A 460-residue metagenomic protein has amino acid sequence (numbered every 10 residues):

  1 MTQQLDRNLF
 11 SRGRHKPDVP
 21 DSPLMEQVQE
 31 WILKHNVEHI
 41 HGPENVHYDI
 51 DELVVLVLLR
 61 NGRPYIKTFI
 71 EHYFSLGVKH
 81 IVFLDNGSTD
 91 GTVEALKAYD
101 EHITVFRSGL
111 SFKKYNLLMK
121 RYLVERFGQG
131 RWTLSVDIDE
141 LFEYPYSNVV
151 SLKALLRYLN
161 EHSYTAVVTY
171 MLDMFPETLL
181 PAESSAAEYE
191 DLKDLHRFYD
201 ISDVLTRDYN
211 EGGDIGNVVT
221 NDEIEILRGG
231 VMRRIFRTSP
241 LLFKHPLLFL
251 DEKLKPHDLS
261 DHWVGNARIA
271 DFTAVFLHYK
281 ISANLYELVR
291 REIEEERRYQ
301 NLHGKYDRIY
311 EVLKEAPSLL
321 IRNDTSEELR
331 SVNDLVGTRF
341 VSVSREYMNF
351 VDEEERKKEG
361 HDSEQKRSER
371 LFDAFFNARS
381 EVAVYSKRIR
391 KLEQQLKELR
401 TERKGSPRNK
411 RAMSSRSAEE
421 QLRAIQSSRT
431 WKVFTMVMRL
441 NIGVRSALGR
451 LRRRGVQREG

Functional and structural regions predicted by a protein language model:
M1-E71: N-proximal low-complexity "stem/linker" segments adjacent to membrane-targeting elements
T2-E30, L117, Y146-E369: Catalytic-site signature of metal-activated, phosphate-bearing donor transferases, centered on the GT-A/GT-A-like
L33, V93-S135, E143-V149: Active-site-proximal specificity loops/subdomain of glycosyltransferases
V57, L84-T92: Ser/Thr-glycine-rich phosphate-binding loops at phosphate-binding pockets of nucleotides, nucleotide cofactors
E71-K79: Short, acidic, metal-binding catalytic loop of nucleotide-sugar glycosyltransferases
K79-G87, R107-G109: Short beta-strand/loop segment that forms part of the nucleotide-sugar
E354-G460: Boundary detector for helix-to-coil junctions that initiate low-complexity/charged tails
